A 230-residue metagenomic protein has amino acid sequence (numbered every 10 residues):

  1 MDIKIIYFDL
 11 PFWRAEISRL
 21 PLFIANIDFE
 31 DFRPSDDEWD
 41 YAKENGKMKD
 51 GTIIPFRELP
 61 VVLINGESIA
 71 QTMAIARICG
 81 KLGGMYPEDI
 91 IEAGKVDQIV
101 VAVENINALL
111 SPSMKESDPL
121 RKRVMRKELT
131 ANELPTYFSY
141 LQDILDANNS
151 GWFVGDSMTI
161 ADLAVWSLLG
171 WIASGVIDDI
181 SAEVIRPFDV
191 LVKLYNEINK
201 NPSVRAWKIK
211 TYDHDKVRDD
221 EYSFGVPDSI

Functional and structural regions predicted by a protein language model:
M1-E128, N132, A147, F153 (+2 more regions): GST-like domain detector, emphasizing the conserved glutathione-binding G-site in the N-terminal thioredoxin-like
D2, S203-I230: C-terminal helix/juxtamembrane-tail motif
S18, E133, Y137-L141, L168 (+1 more regions): Alpha-helical packing segments of well-folded alpha/beta enzyme cores
A74, V190, S203: Residue-level recognition of oxygen-bearing side chains
V96, F153-I180, V184-V192, I198 (+2 more regions): GST superfamily/GST-like fold recognition
E104-N107, F138-Q142, Y195-N199: Structural signal for well-ordered, non-membrane alpha-helices
N105-L109, S174, I230: Secretory-pathway/luminal and periplasmic proteins that interact with or process carbohydrate-rich
